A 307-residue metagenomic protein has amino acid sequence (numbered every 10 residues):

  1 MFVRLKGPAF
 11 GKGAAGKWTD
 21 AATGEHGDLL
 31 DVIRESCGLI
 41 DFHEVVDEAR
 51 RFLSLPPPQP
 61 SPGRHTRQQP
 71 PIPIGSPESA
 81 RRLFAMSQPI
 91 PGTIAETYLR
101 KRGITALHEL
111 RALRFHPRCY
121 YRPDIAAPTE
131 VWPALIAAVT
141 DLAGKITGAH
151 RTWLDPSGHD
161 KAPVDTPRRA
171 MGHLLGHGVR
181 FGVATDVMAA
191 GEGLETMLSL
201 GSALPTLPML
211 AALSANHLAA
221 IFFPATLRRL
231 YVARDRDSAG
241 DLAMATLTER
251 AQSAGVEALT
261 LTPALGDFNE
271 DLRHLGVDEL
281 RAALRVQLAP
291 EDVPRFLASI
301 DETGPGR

Functional and structural regions predicted by a protein language model:
M1-F2, P57, R118-A126, H159-D160 (+1 more regions): Short, solvent-exposed polar/charged micro-motifs at secondary-structure junctions
M1-K101, S238-M244, E249-Q252, A258-L259 (+1 more regions): Non-catalytic accessory segments of DNA primases and related replication-initiation nucleases
K6, Y121-A225: Phosphate-handling DNA/RNA-contact segment within nucleic-acid enzymes
A21-L29, I40, H159, T185-A189 (+1 more regions): TOPRIM fold recognition
C37, G103-I104, H108, L204 (+1 more regions): Glycine-centered loop/turn motif at secondary-structure junctions
L99, G103, T140-L142: Serine endopeptidase catalytic core focused on the charge-relay Asp
T105-E130: Short, basic/aromatic recognition patches
L113, V179, F268: Short clusters of hydrophobic/aromatic residues that line enzyme substrate/ligand-binding pockets
